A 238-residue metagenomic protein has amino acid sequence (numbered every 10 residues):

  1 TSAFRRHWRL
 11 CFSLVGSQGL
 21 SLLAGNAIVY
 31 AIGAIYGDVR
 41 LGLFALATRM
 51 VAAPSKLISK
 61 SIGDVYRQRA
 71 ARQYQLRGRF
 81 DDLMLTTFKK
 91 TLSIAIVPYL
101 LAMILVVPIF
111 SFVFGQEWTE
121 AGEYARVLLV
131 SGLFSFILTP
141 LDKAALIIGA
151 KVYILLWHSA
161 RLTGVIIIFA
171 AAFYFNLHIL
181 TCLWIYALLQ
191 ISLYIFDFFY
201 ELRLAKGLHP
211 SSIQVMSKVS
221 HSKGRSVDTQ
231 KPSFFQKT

Functional and structural regions predicted by a protein language model:
T1-G25, Q68-D82, R203-K237: Interhelical loop/hinge segments that connect adjacent transmembrane helices in multipass membrane
W8, G78-S93, L101-L105, G122-A125: Interfacial transmembrane-helix starts/ends
S13, I28-V29, R40-S59, K89-K90: Alpha-helical transmembrane segments of polytopic membrane transporters and translocases
S17-L20, F88, A125, A145-A170: Alpha-helical transmembrane segments of multi-pass membrane transporters/permeases
R40-L41, S111, G122, G149 (+3 more regions): Membrane-interface helix-loop junctions in multi-pass transport and translocation proteins
A47, V51-R77, A144-I147: Helix-loop junctions and terminal segments of transmembrane helices in multi-pass membrane transport/translocation
L85, I104-L133: Interfacial segments at transmembrane-helix termini and the short loops linking adjacent helices
V130-A160, Y200-E201: Membrane-interface junctions at transmembrane-helix termini in multi-pass inner-membrane proteins
